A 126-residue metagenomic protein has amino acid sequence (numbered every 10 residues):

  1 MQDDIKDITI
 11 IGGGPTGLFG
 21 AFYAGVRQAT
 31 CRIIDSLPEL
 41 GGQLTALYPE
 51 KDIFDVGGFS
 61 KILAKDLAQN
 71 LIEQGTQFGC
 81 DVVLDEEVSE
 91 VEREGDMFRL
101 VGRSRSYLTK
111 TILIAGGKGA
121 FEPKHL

Functional and structural regions predicted by a protein language model:
M1-I11, R27, V82-L126: FAD-binding core/adjacent interface of flavoenzyme oxidoreductases
T9-I11, G25-A46: Glycine-rich FAD pyrophosphate-binding loop
G12-T16: Glycine-rich Rossmann-fold phosphate-binding loop(s) that bind the pyrophosphate of adenine dinucleotide cofactors
G17, L40, I62, V91 (+1 more regions): Flexible, glycine-rich phosphate/dinucleotide-binding loops and adjacent beta-alpha linkers at cofactor/substrate
P38, K51, A120: Alpha/beta-hydrolase active-site loop signature
T45-S106: N-terminal Rossmann-like dinucleotide/flavin-binding domain of flavoprotein oxidoreductases that bind FAD/FMN
